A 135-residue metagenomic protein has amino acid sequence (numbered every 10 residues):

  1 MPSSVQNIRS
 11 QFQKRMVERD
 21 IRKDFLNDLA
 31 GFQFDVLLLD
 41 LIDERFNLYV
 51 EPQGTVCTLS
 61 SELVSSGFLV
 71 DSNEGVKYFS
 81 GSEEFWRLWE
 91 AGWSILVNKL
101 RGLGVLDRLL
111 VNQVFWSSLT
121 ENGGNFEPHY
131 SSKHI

Functional and structural regions predicted by a protein language model:
M1-I135: Extracellular glycan-modifying ectodomains
